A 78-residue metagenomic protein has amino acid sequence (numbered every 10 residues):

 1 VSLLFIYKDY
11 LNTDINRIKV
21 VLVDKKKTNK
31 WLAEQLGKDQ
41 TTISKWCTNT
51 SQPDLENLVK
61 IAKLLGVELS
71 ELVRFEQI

Functional and structural regions predicted by a protein language model:
S2-T28: A short, Lys/Arg-rich alpha-helix, primarily the initiator
D24, Q35, L64: Residues within the alpha-helical elements of helix-turn-helix
W31, T42, E71: Residues in the helix-turn-helix
L32-A33, I61: Short alpha-helical "recognition helix" segments of helix-turn-helix
G37-P53: Recognition helix of helix-turn-helix/homeodomain-like DNA-binding domains that insert into the DNA major groove
E56-E71: DNA major-groove recognition helix of helix-turn-helix/homeodomain DNA-binding modules
